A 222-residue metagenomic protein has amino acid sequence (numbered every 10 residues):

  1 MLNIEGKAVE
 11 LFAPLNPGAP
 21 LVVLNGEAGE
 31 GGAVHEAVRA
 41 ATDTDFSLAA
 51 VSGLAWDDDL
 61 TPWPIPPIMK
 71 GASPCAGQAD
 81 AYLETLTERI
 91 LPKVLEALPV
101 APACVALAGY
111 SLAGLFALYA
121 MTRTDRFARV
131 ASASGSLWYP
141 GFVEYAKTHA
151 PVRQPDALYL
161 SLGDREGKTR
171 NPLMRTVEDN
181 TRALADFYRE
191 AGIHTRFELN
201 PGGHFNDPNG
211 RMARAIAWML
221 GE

Functional and structural regions predicted by a protein language model:
A8-E10, N16-P99: Serine-hydrolase catalytic machinery in alpha/beta-hydrolase-like enzymes
P17-A19, D45, P102-C104, F127 (+2 more regions): A general structural motif
V22-V23, S47-V51, A131, Y159-S161 (+1 more regions): Hydrophobic/aromatic beta-strand patches that form the interior of the parallel beta-sheet core in alpha/beta enzyme
V38-R39, A120-M121, A185: A conserved amphipathic alpha-helix that caps or lines the catalytic cleft of carbohydrate- and lipid-modifying enzymes
C104-G109, A133: Short beta-strand immediately N-terminal to the catalytic nucleophile in serine-hydrolase-like folds
A108-A113, A117: Gly/Ala-rich beta-loop-alpha elbow adjacent to hydrolase catalytic centers
Y119-R129: Conserved hydrolase catalytic core segment
L137-D207, A213-M219: The feature captures the conserved acid-bearing segment of alpha/beta-hydrolase catalytic domains
